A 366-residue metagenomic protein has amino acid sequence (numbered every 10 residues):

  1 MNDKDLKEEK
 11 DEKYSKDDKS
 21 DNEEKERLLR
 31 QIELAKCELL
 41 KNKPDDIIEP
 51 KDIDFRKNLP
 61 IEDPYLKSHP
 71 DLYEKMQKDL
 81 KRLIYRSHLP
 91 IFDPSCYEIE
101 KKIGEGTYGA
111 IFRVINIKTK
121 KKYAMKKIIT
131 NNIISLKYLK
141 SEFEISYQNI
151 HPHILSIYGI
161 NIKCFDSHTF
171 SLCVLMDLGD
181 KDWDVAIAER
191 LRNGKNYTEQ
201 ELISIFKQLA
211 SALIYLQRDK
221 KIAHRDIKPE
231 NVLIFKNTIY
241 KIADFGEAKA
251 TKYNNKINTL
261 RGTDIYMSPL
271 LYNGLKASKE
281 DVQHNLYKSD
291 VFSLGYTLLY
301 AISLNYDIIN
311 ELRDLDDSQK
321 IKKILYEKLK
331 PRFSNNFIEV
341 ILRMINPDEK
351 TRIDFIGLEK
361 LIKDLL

Functional and structural regions predicted by a protein language model:
L40, P44-F92: Juxta-kinase regulatory segment immediately upstream of eukaryotic protein kinase catalytic domains
A110: Conserved N-lobe ATP-binding subsite of Hanks-type protein kinase domains, especially the beta3 VAIK lysine
S156-L172: Short beta-strand micro-motifs within the conserved protein kinase catalytic domain, predominantly in the N-lobe
H168-D182: Conserved short submotifs of the Hanks-type protein kinase catalytic core that shape the nucleotide-binding pocket
I205-F206: Activation segment signature within eukaryotic-like protein kinase domains
Q217-F235: Catalytic-loop of the protein kinase fold
I257-L275: Conserved activation segment of eukaryotic-like protein kinases, specifically the C-terminal portion of the activation
